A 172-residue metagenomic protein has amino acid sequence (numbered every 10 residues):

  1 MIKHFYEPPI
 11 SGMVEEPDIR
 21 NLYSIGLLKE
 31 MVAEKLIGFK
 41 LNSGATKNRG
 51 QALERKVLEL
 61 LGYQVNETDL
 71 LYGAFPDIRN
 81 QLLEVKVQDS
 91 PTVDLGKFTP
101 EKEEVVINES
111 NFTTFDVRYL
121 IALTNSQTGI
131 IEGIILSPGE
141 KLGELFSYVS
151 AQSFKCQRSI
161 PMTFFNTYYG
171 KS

Functional and structural regions predicted by a protein language model:
M1-A74, V87-S172: Nucleic-acid endonuclease domains
